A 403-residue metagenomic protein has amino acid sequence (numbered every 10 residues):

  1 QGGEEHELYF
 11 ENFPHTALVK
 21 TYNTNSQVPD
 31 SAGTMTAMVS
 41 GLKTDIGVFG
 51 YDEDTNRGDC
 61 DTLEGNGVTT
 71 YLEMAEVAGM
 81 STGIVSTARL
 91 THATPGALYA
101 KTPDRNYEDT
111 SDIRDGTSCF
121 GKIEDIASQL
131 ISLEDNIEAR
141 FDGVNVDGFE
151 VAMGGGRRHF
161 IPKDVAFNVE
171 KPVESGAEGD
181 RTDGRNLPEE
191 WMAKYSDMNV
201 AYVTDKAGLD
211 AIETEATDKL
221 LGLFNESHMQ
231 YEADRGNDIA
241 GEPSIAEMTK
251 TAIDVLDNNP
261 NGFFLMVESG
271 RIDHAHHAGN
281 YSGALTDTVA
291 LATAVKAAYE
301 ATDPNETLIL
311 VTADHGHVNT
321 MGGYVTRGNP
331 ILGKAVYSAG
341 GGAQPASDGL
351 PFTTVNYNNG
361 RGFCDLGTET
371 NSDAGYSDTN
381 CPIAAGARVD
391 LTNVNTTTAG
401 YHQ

Functional and structural regions predicted by a protein language model:
Q1, S26, E64-G79, R89: Active-site-adjacent structural elements in enzyme catalytic domains
Q1-T36, D61, H92-Q403: A post-motif C-terminal structural segment
T44-G47: Intrinsically disordered, low-complexity repeat regions that act as multivalent interaction hubs in eukaryotic
G50-G65: His/Cys-centered metal/cofactor-coordination and adjacent catalytic loops
T82-V85: Short hydrophobic alpha-helical runs that function as membrane-insertion/retention elements
